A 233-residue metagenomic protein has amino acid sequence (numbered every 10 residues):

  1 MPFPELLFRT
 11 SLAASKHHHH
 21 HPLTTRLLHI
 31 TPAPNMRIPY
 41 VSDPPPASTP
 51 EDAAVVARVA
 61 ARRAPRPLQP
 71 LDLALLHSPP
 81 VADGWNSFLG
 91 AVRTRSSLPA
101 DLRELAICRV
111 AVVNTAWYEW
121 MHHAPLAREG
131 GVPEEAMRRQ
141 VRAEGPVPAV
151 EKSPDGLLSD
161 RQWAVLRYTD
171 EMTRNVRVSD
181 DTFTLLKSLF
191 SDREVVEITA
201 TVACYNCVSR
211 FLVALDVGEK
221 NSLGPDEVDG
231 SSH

Functional and structural regions predicted by a protein language model:
P2-L12, K16, L23-H233: Hydrophobic alpha-helical segments
